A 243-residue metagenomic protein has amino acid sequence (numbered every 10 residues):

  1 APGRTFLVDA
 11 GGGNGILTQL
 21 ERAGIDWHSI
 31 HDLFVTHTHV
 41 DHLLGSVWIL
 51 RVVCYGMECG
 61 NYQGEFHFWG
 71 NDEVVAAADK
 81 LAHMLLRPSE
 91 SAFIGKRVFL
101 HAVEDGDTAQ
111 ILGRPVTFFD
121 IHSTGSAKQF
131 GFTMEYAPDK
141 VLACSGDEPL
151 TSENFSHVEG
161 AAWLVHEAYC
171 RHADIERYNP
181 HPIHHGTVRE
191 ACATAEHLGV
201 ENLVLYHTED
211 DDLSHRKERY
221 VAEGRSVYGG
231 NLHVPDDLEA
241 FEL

Functional and structural regions predicted by a protein language model:
A1-A23, K128-G146, W163: Conserved beta-strand hairpin/beta-sheet module of binuclear metal-dependent hydrolase folds, prominently
D9, L20, H37, F68 (+7 more regions): Divalent metal-coordination and catalytic microenvironments
A10-G13, T38, E73, I121-S123 (+4 more regions): Active-site metal-binding loops of divalent metal-dependent hydrolases
N14-F66: Active-site metal-binding motif and surrounding structural segment of the metallo-beta-lactamase
G15-L17, R97-H101, A143-P149, H185: Short gly/ser/thr-rich secondary-structure transition/capping motifs
I49-H67, S126-F130, E135, E176-V204: P-loop/Walker A phosphate-binding loop and immediately adjacent motor/lid segment at beta-alpha junctions
Y62-K128, D237: Metallo-beta-lactamase
V141, P149-L238: Cap/insert and terminal regions of metallo-dependent hydrolase folds
